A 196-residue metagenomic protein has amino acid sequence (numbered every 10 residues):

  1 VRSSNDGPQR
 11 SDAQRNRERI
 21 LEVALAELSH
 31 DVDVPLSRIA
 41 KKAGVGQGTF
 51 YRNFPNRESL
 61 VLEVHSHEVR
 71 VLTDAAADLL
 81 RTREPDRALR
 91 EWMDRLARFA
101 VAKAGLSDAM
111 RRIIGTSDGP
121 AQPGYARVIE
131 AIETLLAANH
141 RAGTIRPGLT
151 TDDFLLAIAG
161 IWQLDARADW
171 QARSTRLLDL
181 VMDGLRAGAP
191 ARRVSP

Functional and structural regions predicted by a protein language model:
V1-H30, V34-K42, S59: Basic, helix-initiating cap at the start of DNA-binding domains
V1-S4, E130, T134-I145, R167-P196: C-terminal peripheral helix-coil segments that are non-catalytic and often amphipathic
R38, E58-S59, R87, D108: Residue-level preference for short helical/loop micro-motifs built around acidic side chains
G44-F54: Short hydrophobic/aromatic patch on the recognition helix
F54, V61-E68: Alpha-helical DNA-contacting segments of helix-turn-helix folds
E63, D74-A102, S117-P120, E130: Hydrophobic alpha-helical connector segments
R83-R111, R141-G148, A168-Q171: Helical hydrophobic small-molecule/effector-binding pocket
D108-S117, S195: Short linear capping/connector segments at secondary-structure termini
